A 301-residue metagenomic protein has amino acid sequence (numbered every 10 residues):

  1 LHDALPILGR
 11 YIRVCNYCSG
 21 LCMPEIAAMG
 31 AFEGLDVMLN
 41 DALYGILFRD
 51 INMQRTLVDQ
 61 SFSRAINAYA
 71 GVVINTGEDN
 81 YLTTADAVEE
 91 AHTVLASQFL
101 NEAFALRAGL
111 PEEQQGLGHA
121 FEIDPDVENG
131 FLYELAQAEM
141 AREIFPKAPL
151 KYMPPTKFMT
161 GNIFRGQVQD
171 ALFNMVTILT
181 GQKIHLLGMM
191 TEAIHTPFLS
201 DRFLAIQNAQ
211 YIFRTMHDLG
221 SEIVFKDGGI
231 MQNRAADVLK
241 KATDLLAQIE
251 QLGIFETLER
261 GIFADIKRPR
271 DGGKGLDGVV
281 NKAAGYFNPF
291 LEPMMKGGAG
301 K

Functional and structural regions predicted by a protein language model:
D3-L5: Short, small-residue-biased leader/transition segments that mark boundaries at the very start of proteins
I7, R13-C18, C22, V72-A91 (+2 more regions): Electropositive, surface-exposed helix/loop patches at the edges of structured domains that serve as adaptable
L21-M29, Q169-N174: Short, acidic/polar
M29, A136, M140, V176 (+1 more regions): Alpha-helical scaffold segments in soluble metabolic enzymes
F32-V37, G181-K183: Glycine-enriched alpha-helix->loop->beta-strand junction motifs that scaffold or abut catalytic
L35-I46: Acidic, His- and aromatic-enriched active-site or binding-groove loops in soluble protein domains that engage sugars
Y44-L204: Catalytic alpha/beta core domains of metabolic enzymes, predominantly
N208-K301: Long, compositionally biased intrinsically disordered regions
